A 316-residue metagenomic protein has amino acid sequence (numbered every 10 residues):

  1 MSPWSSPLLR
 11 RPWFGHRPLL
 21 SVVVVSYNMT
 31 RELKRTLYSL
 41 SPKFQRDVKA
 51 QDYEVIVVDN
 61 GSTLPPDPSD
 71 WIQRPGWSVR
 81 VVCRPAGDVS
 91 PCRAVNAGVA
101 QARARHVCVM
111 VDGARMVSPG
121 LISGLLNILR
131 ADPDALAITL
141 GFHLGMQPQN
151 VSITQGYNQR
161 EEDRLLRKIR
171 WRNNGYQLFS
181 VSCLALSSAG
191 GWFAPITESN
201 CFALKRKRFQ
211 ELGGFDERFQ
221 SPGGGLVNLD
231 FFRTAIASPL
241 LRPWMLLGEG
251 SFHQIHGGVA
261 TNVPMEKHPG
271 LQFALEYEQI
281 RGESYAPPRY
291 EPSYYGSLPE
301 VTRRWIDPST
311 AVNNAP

Functional and structural regions predicted by a protein language model:
M1-P42: N-proximal low-complexity "stem/linker" segments adjacent to membrane-targeting elements
L19-S21, E54, D230: Cell-envelope/extracellular polymer assembly enzymes that use nucleotide-activated donors
R35, T197-E198, R218-P316: C-terminal catalytic/acceptor-binding lobe
L40-C83: Acidic donor-binding segment of Leloir-type glycosyltransferases
P85-A102: Glycine-rich, basic loop-to-helix element that forms the pyrophosphate-binding segment of sugar-nucleotide handling
V107: Short aromatic/hydrophobic "clamp" motif used to bind/position activated sugar donors
P119-K168: Conserved donor NDP-sugar-binding/catalytic core segment of glycosyltransferases
R167-L204: A recurrent flexible, glycine/aromatic-enriched loop bordering the glycosyltransferase active site that acts as
